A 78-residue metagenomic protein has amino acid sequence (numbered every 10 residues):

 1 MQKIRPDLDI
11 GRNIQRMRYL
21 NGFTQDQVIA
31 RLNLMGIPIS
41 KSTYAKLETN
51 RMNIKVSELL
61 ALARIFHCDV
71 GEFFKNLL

Functional and structural regions predicted by a protein language model:
M1-L20: A short, Lys/Arg-rich alpha-helix, primarily the initiator
I14, Q25, K41, V56-L59: Helix-turn-helix DNA-binding elements, focusing on the entry/boundary residues of the two helices that contact DNA
M17, R31, L47, N76: Residues in the recognition helix of alpha-helical DNA-binding motifs
G22-K46: Short alpha-helical DNA-recognition segment
R51, K55-E72: DNA major-groove recognition helix of helix-turn-helix/homeodomain DNA-binding modules
E72-L78: Short amphipathic recognition helices of helix-turn-helix/homeodomain-type DNA-binding modules
